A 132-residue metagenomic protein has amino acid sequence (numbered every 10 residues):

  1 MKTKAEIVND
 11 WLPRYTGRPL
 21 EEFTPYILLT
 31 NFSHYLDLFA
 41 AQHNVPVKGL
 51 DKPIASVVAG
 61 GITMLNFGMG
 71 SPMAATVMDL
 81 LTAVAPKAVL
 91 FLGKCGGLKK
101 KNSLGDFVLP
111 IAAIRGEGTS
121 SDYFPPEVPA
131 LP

Functional and structural regions predicted by a protein language model:
M1-A88, G96-P132: Accessory terminal and edge-of-domain segments that mediate assembly/interaction and cofactor placement around
